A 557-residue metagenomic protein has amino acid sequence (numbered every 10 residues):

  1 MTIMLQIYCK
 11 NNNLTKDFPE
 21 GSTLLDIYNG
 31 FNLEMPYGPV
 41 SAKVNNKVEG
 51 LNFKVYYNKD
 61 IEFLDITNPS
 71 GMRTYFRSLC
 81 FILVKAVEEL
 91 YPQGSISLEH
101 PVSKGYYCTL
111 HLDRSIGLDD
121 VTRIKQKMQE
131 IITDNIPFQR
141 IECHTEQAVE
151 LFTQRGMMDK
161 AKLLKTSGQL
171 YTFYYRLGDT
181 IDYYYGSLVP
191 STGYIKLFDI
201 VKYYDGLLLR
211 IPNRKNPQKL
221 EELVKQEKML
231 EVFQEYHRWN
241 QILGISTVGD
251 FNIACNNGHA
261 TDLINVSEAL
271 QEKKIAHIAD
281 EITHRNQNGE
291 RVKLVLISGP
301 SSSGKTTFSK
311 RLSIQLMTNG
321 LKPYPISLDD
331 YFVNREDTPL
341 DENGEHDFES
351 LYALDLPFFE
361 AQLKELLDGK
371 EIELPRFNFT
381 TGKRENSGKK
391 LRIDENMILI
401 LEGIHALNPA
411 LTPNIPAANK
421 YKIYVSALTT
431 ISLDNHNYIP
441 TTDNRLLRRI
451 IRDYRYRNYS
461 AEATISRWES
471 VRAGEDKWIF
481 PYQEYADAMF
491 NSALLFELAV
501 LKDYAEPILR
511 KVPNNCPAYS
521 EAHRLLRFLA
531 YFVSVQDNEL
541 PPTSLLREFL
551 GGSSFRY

Functional and structural regions predicted by a protein language model:
T2-K104, D113-R114, Q126-K127, M229: Ubiquitin-like/PB1-type beta-grasp interaction modules and other compact soluble beta-rich domains
F53-M72, S95-K273, I278, T283-N288: Auxiliary tRNA-acceptor-end handling modules of aminoacyl-tRNA synthetases
N286, P413-Y557: Conserved NTP phosphate-binding and transfer environment spanning the P-loop NTPase/kinase superfamily
V295-I297: Hydrophobic anchor at the beta1->P-loop junction of P-loop NTPases
K305: Conserved lysine of the Walker
F308, L312: Hydrophobic positions on the alpha1 helix immediately C-terminal to the Walker A/P-loop
Y324, V333, D337-T380: Conserved nucleotide-sensing/catalytic segment adjacent to the nucleotide-binding pocket in NTP-handling enzymes
F359-A418, W468-Y482: Glycine-rich phosphate-binding loop used to anchor ATP phosphates in small-molecule kinases, encompassing both
